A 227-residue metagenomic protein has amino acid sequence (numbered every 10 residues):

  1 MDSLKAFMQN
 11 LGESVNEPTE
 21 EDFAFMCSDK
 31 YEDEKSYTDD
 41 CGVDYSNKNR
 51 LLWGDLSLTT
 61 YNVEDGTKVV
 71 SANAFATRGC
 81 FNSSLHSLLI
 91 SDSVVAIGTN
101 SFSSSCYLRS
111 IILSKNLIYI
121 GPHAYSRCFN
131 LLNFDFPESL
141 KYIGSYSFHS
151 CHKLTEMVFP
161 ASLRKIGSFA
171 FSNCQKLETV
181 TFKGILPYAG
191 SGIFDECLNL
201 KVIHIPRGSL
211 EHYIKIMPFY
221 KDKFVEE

Functional and structural regions predicted by a protein language model:
M1-D44, G54-V69, C80-A96, C106-Y119 (+5 more regions): Structural signature of tandem-repeat unit edges
L51-L52, N73-A74, G98-S101, G121-A124 (+3 more regions): Consensus positions within tandem repeat domains that build extended binding/scaffold surfaces
F75-G79: Short regulatory "switch" loops immediately downstream of catalytic or recognition motifs within protein catalytic
